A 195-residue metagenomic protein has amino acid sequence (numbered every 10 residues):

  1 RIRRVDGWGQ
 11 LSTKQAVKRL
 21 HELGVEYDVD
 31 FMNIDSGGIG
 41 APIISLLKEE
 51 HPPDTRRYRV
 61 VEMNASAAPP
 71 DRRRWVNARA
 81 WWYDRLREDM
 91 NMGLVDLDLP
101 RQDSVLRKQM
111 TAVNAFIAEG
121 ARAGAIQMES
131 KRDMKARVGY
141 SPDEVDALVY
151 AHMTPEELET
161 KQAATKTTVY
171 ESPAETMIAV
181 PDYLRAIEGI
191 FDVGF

Functional and structural regions predicted by a protein language model:
R1-G124, E171-F195: Mg2+-dependent endonuclease catalytic cores in nucleic-acid-processing enzymes, primarily RNase H-like
R101-T168: Charge-patterned, long linear interaction tracts outside catalytic cores
